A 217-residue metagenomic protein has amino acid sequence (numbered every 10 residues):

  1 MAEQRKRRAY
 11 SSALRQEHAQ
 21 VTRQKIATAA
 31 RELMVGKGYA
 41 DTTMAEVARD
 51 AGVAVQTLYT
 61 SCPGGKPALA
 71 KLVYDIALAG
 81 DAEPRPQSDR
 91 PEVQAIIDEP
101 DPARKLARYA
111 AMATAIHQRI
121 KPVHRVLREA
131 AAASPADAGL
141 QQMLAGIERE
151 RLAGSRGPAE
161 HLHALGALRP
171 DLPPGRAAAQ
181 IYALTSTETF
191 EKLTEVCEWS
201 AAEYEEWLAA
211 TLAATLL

Functional and structural regions predicted by a protein language model:
M1-V21: N-terminal intrinsically disordered/low-complexity leader segments
A19, R23, A27, Y74 (+5 more regions): Amphipathic, non-transmembrane alpha-helical scaffold segments
K25, A29-L72: Helix-turn-helix
Y39, E129-A136: Short helix-capping/turn signature of helix-turn-helix
M44, Y74-D81: Short, basic, alpha-helical segments at the C-terminal edge of helix-turn-helix-like DNA-binding modules
K71-L72, E83-Q118, A178: Hydrophobic alpha-helical connector segments
R108-R128, A138-L165, R176-A179, L212-A214: Amphipathic alpha-helical packing segments from all-alpha helical-bundle domains
L162-A210: Hydrophobic/aromatic-rich alpha-helical bundle segments in the mid-to-C-terminal region
